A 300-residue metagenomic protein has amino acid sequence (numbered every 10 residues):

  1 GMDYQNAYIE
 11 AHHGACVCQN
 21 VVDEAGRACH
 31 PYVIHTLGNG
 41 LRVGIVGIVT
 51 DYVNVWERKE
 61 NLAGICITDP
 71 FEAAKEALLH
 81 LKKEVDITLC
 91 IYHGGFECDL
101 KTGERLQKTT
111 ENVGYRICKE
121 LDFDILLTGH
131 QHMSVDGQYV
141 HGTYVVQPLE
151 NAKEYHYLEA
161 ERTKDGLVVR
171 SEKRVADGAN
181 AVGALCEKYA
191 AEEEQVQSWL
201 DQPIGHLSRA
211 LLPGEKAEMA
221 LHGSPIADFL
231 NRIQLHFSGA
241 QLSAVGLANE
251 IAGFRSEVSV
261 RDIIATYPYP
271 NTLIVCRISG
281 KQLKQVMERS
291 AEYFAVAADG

Functional and structural regions predicted by a protein language model:
G1-G178, L221-I233, E292: Acidic, metal/ion-coordinating pockets
E97-C98, R116-I117, D136-G137, E159 (+1 more regions): Solvent-exposed loop/linker segments at secondary-structure transitions that flank or connect catalytic domains
